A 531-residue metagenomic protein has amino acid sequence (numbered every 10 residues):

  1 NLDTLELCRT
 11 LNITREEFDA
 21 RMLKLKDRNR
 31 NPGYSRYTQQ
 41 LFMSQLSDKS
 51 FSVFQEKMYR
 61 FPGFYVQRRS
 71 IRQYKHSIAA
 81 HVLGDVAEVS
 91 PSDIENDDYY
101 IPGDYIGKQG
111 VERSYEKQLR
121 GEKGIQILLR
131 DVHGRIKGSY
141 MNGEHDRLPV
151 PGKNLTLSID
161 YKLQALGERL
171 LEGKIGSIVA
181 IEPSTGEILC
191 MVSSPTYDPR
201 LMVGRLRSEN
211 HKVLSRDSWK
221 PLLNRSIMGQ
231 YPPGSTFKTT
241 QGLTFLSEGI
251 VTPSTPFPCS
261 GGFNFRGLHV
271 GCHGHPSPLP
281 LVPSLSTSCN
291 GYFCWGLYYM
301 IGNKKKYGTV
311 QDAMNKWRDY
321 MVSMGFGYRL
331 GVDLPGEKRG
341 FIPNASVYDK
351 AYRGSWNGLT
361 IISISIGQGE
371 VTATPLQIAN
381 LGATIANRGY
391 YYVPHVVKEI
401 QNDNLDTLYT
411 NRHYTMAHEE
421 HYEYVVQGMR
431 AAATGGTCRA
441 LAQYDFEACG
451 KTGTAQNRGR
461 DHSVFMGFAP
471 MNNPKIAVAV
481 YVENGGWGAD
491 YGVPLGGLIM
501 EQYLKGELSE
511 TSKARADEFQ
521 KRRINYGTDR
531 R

Functional and structural regions predicted by a protein language model:
N1-S208, Q230, A313-S323, S365 (+3 more regions): Periplasmic/cell-envelope proteins involved in peptidoglycan metabolism and beta-lactam response
D131-I136, Y140-D146, S184-T236, T240-G488 (+1 more regions): Beta-lactam-recognizing serine transpeptidase/beta-lactamase-like catalytic domain environment
